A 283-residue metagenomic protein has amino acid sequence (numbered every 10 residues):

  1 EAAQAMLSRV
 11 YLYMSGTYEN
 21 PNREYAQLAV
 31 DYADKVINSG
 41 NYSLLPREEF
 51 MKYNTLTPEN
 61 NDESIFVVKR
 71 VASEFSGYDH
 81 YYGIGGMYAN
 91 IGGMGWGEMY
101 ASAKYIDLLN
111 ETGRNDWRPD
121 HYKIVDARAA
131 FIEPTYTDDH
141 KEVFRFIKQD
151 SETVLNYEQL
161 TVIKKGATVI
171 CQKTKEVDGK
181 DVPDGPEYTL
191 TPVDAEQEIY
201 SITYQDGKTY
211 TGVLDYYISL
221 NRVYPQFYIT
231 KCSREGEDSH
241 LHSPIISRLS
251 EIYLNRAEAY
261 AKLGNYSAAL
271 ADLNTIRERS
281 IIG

Functional and structural regions predicted by a protein language model:
Y13-N22, G264: Short coil/turn linking the two alpha-helices of tandem helical-hairpin repeats
A29, K35-V36, G40-S43, I276: Alpha-helical solenoid scaffolds that mediate protein-protein interactions, centered on TPR/SEL1-like repeats but also
Y42-N265, R279: Elongated scaffold/linker segments in the mid-to-C-terminal portions of large proteins
A269-G283: Extended hydrophobic/aromatic segments used for targeting, binding, or gating
